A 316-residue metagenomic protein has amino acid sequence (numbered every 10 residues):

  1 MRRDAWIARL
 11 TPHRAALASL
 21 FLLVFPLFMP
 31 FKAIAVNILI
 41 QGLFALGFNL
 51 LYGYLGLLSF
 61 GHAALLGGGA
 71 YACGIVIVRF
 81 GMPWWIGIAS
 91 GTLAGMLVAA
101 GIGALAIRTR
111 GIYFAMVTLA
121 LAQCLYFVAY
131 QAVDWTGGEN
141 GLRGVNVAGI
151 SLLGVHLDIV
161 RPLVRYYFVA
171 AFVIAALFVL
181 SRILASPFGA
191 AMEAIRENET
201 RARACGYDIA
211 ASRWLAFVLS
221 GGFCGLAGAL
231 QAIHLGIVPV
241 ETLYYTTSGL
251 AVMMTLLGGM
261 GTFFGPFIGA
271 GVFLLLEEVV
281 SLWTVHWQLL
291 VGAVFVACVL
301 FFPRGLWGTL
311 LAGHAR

Functional and structural regions predicted by a protein language model:
M1-F21, G141, I195-T200, A204-S212 (+1 more regions): Cytosolic-side transmembrane-helix boundaries in multi-pass membrane proteins
M1-L43, A72, R79-G87, R161-L163 (+1 more regions): Membrane-interfacial amphipathic/re-entrant helices at transmembrane-helix boundaries
L23, Q41-G42, A70-Y71, T92-M96 (+7 more regions): Residue-level recognition of pore/gate-forming positions within transmembrane alpha-helices of multi-pass
P26-R79, L105-F114, T118, A194-I195 (+2 more regions): Single transmembrane alpha-helix segments in multi-pass membrane proteins
A63, I88, R213-F301: Transmembrane alpha-helical segments in multi-pass inner-membrane proteins
F80-Q123, I268-A270: Alpha-helical transmembrane segments within multi-pass membrane transporters and channels
L121-D158, G189, W307-T309: Extracellular/periplasmic helix-loop junction at the C-terminal end of a transmembrane helix in multi-pass membrane
V160-P239: Helix-loop-helix "hairpin" substructures at the membrane interface of multi-pass membrane proteins
